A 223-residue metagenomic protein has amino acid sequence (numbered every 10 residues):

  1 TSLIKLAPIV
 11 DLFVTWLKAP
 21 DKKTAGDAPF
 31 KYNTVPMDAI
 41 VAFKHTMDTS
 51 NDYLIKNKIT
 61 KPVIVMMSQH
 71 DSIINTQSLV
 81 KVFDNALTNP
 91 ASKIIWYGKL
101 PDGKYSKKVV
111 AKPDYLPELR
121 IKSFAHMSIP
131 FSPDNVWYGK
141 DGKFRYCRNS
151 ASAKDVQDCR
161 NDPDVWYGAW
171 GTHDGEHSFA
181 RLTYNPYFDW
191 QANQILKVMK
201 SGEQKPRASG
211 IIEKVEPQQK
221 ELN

Functional and structural regions predicted by a protein language model:
T1-A42, K61, H70: Hydrolase active-site cap/lid region
K31-G210, K214: Serine-hydrolase catalytic core
I212-N223: A short, charged, Gly/Pro-tolerant segment at domain boundaries
